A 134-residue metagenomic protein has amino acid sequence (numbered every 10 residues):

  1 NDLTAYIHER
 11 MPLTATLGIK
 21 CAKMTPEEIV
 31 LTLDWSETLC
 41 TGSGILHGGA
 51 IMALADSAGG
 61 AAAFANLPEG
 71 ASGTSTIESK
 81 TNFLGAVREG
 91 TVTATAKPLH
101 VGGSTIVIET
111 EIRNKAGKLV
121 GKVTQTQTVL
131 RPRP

Functional and structural regions predicted by a protein language model:
N1-P134: Terminal targeting signals and extreme-terminal segments of soluble enzymes
